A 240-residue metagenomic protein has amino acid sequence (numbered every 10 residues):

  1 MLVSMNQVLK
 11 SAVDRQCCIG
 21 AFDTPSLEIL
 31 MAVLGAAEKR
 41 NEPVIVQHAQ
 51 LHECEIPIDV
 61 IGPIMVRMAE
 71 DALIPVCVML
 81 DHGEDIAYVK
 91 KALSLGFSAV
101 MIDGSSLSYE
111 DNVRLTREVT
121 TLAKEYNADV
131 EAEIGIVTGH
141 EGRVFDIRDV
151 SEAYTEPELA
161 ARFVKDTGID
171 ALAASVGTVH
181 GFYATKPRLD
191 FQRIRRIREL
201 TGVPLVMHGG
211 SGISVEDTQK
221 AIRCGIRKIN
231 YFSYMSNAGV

Functional and structural regions predicted by a protein language model:
V3-R15, S26-H52, I58-P75, G83-L200 (+3 more regions): Alpha/beta enzyme core
G20-T24, V78-H82, P204-I213, Y231: Histidine-centered catalytic micro-motifs
